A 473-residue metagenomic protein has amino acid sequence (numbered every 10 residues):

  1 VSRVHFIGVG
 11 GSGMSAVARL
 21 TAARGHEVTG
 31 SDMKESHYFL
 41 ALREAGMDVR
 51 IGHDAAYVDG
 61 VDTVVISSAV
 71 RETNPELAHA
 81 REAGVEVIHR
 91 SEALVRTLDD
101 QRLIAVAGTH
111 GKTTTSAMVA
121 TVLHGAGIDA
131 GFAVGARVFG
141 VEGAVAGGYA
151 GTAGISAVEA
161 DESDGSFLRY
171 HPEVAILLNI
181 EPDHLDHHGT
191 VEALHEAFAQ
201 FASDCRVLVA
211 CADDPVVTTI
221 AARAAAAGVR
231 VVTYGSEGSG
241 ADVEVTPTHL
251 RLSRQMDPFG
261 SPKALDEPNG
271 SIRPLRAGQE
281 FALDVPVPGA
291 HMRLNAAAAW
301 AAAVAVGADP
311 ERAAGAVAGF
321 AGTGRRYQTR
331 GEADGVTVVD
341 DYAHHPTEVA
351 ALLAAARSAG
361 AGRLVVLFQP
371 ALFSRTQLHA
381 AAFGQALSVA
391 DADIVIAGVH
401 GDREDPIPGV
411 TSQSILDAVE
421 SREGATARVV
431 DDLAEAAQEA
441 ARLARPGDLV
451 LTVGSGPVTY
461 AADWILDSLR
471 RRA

Functional and structural regions predicted by a protein language model:
V1-M47, G60, V64, E82 (+8 more regions): ATP-dependent carboxylate-amine ligase
L20-A23, R43, Y57, S68-A212 (+4 more regions): Phosphate-binding loop of NTP-binding sites
S31-D32, R50-H53, I88-V95, A133-V134 (+5 more regions): Beta-strand->loop->alpha-helix junctions that form or flank phosphate-binding loops in nucleotide-handling enzymes
S31-M33, R90, A160-G165, N179-I180 (+5 more regions): Generic detector of well-ordered alpha-helical packing
G46, V61-D62, Q101, A153 (+5 more regions): Short, well-ordered alpha-helix to beta-strand connector turns
R50, V64-S67, V158-E159, L177 (+3 more regions): Redox-cofactor binding/interface segments in oxidoreductases and associated redox assembly factors
D62-S67, R102-V106, G147-Y149, A241-R254 (+2 more regions): Short, surface-exposed amphipathic charged segments that create phosphate/polyanion-binding patches used for binding
H171-D183, V207, T219, F281-G322: A conserved, hydrophobic alpha-helical segment in the catalytic core of large ATP/adenylate-utilizing enzymes
